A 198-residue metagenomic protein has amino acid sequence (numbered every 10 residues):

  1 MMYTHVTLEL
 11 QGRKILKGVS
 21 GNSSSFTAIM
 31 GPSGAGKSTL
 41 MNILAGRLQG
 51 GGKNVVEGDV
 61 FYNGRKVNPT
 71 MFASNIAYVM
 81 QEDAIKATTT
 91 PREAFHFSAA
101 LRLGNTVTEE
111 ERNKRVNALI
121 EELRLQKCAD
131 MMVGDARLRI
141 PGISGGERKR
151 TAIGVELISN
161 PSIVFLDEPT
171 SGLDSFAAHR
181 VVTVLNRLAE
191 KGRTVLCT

Functional and structural regions predicted by a protein language model:
G21, A45-G46, K53-K66, F72-S74 (+1 more regions): Conserved ABC transporter NBD signature motif
A35, G52, N68-T70, E82-E93 (+1 more regions): Conserved catalytic motifs of ABC-family nucleotide-binding domains
I43, N75-E82, A87-G104, R115-A118: Q-loop/switch helix immediately C-terminal to the Walker
H96, E111-M132: Conserved ABC ATPase "signature" region
T151-G154: Hydrophobic anchor residue at the start of the ABC signature
L157-S162: A short, proline-enriched helix->beta-strand linker immediately N-terminal to the Walker B motif in ABC-type P-loop
V164-E168: Catalytic Walker B motif of ABC-type/P-loop ATPase nucleotide-binding domains
S175-F176: Helix N-cap at the start of a conserved alpha-helix in ABC-type nucleotide-binding domains
